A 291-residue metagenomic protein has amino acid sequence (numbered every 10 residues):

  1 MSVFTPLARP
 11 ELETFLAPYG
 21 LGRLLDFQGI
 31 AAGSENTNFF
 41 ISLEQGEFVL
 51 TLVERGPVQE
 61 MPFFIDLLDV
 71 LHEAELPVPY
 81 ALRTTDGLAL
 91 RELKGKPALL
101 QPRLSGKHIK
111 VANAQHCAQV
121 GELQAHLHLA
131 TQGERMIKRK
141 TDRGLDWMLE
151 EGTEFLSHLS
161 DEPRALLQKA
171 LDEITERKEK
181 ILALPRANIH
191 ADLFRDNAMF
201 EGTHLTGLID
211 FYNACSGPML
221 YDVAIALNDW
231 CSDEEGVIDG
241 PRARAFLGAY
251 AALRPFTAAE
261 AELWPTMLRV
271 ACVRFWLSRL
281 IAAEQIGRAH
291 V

Functional and structural regions predicted by a protein language model:
M1-T85, E201-H204: Conserved NTP-binding catalytic cores of kinases and kinase-like/nucleotidyltransferase enzymes across multiple kinase
A31-E44, V49-L50, A81, T175-Y221 (+2 more regions): Active-site acidic catalytic loop and adjacent metal/ATP-binding pocket of ATP-dependent phosphoryl transfer enzymes
L43-M136: ATP-binding pocket architecture of kinase catalytic cores
A98-V111, E150-H158, V273-G287: A glycine-centered beta->alpha junction motif in the catalytic cores of kinase/phosphotransferase enzymes
K110-A165, L184-R186: A cross-family kinase active-site recognition segment
L220-P255, V270-Q285: Active-site activation/catalytic loop segments of kinase-like enzymes and analogous catalytic loops in related
F256-L268: All-alpha amphipathic helical-bundle segments outside canonical DNA-binding/catalytic cores that form hydrophobic
A289-V291: Conserved small/polar residues in nucleotide/adenosyl-binding loops
